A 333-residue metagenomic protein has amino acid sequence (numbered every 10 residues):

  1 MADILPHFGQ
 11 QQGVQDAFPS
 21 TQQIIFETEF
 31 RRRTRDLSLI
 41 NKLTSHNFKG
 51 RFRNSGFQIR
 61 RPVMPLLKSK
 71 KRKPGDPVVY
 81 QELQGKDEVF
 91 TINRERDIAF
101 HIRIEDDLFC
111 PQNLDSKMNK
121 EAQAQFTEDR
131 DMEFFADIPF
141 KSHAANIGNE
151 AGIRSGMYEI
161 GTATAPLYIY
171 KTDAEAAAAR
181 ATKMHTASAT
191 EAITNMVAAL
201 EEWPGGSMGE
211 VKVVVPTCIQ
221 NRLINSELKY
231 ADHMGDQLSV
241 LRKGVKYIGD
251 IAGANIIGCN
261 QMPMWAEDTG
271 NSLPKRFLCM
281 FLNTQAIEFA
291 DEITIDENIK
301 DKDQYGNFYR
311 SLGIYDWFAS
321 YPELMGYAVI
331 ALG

Functional and structural regions predicted by a protein language model:
A2-L43, R51-R53, P62-M64, V89-T91 (+2 more regions): Sequence/fold signature of self-assembling virion shell proteins
R53, R72, E82-Q84, I92-R94 (+4 more regions): Generic, well-ordered alpha-helical segments
N54-K86: N-terminal low-complexity, intrinsically disordered segments
S55-F57, G209-V211, A252: A generic structural signal for short beta-strands and their flanking turns/coil linkers
R60, D87-C110, A189, I193-S226: Structured, hydrophobic secondary-structure cores that serve as assembly/anchoring elements
P65, V215-I219, G313: Short, flexible loop/turn elements at secondary-structure junctions
L67-S69, L108, R130, N221 (+2 more regions): Residue-level signal for secondary-structure boundary sites
E105-A199, A331-G333: Alpha-helical scaffold segments that mediate packing/assembly in large oligomeric complexes
